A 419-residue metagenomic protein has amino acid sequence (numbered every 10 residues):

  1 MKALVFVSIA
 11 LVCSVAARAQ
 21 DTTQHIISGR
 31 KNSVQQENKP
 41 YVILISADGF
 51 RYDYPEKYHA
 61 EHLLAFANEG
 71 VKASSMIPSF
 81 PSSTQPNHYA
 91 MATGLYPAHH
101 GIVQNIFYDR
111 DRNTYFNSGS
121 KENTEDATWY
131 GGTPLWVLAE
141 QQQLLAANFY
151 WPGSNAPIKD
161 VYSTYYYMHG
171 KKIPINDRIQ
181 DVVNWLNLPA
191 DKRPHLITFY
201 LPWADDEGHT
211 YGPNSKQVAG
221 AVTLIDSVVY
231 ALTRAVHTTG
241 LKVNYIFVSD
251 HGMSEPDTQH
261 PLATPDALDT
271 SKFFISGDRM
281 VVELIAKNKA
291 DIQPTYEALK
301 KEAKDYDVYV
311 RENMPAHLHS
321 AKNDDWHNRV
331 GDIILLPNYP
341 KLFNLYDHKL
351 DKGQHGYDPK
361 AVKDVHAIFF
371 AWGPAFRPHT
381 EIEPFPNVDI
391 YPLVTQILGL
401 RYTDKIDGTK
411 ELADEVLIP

Functional and structural regions predicted by a protein language model:
M1-I26: Bacterial Sec-dependent N-terminal signal peptides
D21-N38, Y52-Q141, P157: Active-site nucleophile/metal-coordination loop of metallo-enzymes that catalyze phosphate/sulfate and related
N38-I43, E69-A73, Q141-A147, D191-I197 (+4 more regions): Loop/turn elements at helix/coil->beta-strand transitions in domains of secreted/extracellular proteins
L44, H62, L224-T264: Metal-dependent active-site segment of extracytoplasmic phospho-/sulfohydrolases and closely related
L95-G212: His/Asp/Glu-rich, glycine-adjacent segments that coordinate divalent cations and/or stabilize oxyanion chemistry on
I175-N187, A204-Y245, P294-Y296, V394: A long, amphipathic alpha-helix that forms part of the scaffold/cap immediately adjacent to metal-dependent active
H251-K287: Acidic/histidine-rich catalytic neighborhood
R279-L393: Active-site neighborhoods of enzymes that stabilize oxyanions during catalysis
